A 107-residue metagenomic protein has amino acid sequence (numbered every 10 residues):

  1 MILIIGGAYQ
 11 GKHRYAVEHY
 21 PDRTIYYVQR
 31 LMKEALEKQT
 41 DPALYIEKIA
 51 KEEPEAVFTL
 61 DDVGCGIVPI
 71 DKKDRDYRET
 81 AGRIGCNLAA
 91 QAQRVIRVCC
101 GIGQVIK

Functional and structural regions predicted by a protein language model:
M1-Y27: Glycine-rich P-loop/Walker A and Walker A-like loops and their local beta1-loop-alpha1 context in P-loop NTPases
I2-A8, A35-E37, K73-R75: Short, flexible loop segments at the rims of nucleotide/cofactor-binding pockets, characterized by
Q10-G11, M32, G103: Glycine-rich nucleotide phosphate-binding loop and flanking beta-alpha elements of Rossmann-like dinucleotide-binding
H19-P42: Conserved substrate/cofactor phosphate-moiety recognition/catalytic segment in nucleotide-dependent phosphotransferases
T40-K107: Replace "adjacent to P-loop NTPase cores in ATP/GTP-dependent enzymes" with "adjacent to NTP-binding cores
